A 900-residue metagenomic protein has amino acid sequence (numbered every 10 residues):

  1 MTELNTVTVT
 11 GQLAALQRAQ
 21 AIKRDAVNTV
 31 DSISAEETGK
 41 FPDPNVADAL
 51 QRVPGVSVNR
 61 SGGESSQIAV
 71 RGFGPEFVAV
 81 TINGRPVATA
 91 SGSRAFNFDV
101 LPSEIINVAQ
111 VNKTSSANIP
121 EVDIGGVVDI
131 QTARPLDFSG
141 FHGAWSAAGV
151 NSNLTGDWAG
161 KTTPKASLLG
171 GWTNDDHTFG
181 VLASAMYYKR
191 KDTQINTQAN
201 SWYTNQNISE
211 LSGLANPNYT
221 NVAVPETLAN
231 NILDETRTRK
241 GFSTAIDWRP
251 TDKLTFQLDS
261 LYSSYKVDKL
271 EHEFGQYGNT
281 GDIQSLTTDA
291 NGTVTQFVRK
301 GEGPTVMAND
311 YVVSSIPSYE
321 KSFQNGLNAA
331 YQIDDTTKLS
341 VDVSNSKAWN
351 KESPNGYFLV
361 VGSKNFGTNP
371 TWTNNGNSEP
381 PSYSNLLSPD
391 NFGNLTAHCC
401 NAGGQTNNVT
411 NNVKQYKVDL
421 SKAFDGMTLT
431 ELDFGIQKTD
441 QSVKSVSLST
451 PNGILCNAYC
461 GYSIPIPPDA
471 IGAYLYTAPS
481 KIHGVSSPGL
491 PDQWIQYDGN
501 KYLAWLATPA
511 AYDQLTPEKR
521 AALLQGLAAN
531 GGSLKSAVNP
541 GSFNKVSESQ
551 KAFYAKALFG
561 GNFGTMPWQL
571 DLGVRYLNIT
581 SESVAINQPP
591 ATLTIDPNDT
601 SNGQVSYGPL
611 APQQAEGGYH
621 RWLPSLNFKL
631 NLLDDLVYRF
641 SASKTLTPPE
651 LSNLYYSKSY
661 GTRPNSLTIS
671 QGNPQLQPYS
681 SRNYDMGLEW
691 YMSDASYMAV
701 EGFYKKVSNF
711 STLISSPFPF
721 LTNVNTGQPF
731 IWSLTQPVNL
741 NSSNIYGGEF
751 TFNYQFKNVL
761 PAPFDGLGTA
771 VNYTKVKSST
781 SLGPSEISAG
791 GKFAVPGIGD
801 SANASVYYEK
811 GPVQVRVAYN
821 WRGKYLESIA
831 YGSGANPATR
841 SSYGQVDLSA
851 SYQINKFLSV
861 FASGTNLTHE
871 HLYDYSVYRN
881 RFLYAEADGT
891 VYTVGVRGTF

Functional and structural regions predicted by a protein language model:
T6-F41, Q67, P75-V78, R85: N-terminal periplasmic "start-of-domain" segments of outer-membrane beta-barrel proteins
A47-P86, K113: Extracytoplasmic beta-strand/coil segments of soluble accessory domains associated with Gram-negative outer-membrane
R85-K113: Short acidic/polar hinge/loop motifs at secondary-structure boundaries that mediate gating or recognition
P135-H142, D175-F179, K253, D335-K338 (+7 more regions): Short loop/turn motifs that connect adjacent beta-strands in outer-membrane beta-barrel proteins
W158-D282, T288, G292, Q296-F297 (+2 more regions): Transmembrane beta-barrel wall of Gram-negative outer-membrane proteins
S314, E320-S322, S542, V546-E548 (+8 more regions): Outer-membrane beta-barrel signature, preferentially recognizing the C-terminal barrel domain of Gram-negative
C456, L767, W821-A830, S851-F900: C-terminal beta-signal and adjacent terminal beta-strands/loops of Gram-negative outer-membrane beta-barrel proteins
F703-V707, S711-S716, T722-I829, T868: Gram-negative outer-membrane beta-barrel transporters
